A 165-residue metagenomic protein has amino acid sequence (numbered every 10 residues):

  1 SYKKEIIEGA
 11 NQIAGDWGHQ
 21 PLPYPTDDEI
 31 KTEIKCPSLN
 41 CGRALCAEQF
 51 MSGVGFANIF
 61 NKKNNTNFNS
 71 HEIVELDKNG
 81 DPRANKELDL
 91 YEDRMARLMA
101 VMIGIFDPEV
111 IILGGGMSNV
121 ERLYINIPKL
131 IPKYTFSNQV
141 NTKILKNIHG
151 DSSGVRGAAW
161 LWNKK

Functional and structural regions predicted by a protein language model:
S1-K3, F56: Gly/Thr-rich phosphate-binding beta-strand-loop-beta motif of the actin/hexokinase/Hsp70
K3, D16-W17, P108: Short coil/turn connectors at secondary-structure junctions
I6-I7: Hydrophobic "anchor" residues
I13-D28: A short, polar/charged loop-to-alpha-helix boundary motif
Y24-K165: ATP-binding/phosphotransfer module of carbohydrate and carboxylate kinases, centering on a glycine-rich
